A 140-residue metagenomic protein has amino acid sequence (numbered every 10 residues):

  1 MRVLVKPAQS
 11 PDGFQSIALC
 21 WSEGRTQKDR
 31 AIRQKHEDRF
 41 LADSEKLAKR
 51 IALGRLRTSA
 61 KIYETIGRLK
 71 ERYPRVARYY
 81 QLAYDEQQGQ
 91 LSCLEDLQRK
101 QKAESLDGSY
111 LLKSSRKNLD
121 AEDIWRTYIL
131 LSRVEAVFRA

Functional and structural regions predicted by a protein language model:
M1-A140: Anion-binding and metal-coordination hotspots
